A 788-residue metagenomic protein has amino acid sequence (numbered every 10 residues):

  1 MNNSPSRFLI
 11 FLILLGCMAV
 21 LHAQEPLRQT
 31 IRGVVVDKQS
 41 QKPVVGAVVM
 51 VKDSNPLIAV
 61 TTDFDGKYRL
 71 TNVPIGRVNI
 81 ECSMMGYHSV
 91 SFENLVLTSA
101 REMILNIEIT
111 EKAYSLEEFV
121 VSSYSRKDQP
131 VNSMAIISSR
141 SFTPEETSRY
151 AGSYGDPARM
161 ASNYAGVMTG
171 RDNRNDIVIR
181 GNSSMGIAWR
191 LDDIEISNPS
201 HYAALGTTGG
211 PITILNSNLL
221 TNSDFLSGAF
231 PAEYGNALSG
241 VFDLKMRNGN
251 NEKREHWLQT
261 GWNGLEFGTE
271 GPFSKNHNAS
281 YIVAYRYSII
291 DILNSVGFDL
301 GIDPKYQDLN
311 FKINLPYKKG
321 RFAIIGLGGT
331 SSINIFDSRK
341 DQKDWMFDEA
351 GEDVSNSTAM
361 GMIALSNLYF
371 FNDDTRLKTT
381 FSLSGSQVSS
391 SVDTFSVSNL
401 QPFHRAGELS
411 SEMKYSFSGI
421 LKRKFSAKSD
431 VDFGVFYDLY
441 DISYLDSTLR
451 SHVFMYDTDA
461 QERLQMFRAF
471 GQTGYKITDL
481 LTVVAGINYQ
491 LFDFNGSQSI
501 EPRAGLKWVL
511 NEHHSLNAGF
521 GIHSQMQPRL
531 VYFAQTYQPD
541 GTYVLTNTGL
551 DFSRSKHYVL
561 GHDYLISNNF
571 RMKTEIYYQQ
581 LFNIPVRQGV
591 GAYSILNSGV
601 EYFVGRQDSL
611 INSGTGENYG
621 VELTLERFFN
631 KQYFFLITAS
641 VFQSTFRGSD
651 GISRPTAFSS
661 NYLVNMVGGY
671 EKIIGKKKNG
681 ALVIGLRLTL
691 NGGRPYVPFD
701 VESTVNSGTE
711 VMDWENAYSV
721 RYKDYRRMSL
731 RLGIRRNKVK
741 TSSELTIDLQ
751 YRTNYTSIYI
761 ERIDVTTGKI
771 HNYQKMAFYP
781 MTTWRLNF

Functional and structural regions predicted by a protein language model:
A23-E118, Y124: Periplasm-facing N-terminal accessory domains of Gram-negative outer-membrane beta-barrel systems
H88, V96-T98, I104, V120-F230 (+2 more regions): Periplasmic N-terminal accessory/gating domains of Gram-negative outer-membrane beta-barrel systems
S200, R339-K343, Q387, D446-T448 (+5 more regions): Surface-exposed extracellular loop regions of Gram-negative outer-membrane beta-barrel proteins, predominantly
G261-Y287, D299-F336, V354-L383, F425-S429: Transmembrane beta-barrel wall of Gram-negative outer-membrane proteins
S410, K414-S416, T458-F470, D551 (+2 more regions): Outer membrane beta-barrel strand-and-loop segments of large Gram-negative receptors, especially TonB-dependent
E412, R423-D430, T458-F582, L663: Structural signature of Gram-negative outer-membrane beta-barrels, strongest in the C-terminal barrel of TonB-dependent
Y578, V600-G693: Gram-negative outer-membrane beta-barrel transporters
F635, T689-G708, K723-R727, I734-F788: C-terminal beta-signal and adjacent terminal beta-strands/loops of Gram-negative outer-membrane beta-barrel proteins
